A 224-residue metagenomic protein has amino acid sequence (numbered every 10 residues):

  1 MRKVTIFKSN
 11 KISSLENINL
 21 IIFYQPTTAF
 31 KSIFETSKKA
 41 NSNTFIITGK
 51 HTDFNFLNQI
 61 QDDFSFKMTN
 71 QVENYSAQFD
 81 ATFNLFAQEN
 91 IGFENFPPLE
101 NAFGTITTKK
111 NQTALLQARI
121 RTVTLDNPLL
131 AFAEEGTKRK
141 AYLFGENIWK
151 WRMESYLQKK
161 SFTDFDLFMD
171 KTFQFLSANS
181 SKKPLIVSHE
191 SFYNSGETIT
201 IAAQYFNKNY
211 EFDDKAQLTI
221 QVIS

Functional and structural regions predicted by a protein language model:
M1-S177: Acidic, S/T/G-rich, low-cysteine, solvent-exposed domains in lumenal/extracellular/periplasmic regions of secretory
F96, Q117, A202-Q204, Q221: Residue-level recognition of well-ordered beta-strand positions that form the cores of beta-sheet-rich folds across
T108, Y193-N194, F212: Hydrophobic beta-strand core residues of beta-sandwich domains
Y142, T200-A202, T219: Beta-strand secondary-structure signal
V187-Y193: Short beta-strand segments of immunoglobulin-like
S195-K208: Beta-strand-rich structural segments
N207-K215: A short beta-turn/strand-edge loop motif at beta-sheet boundaries
L218-S224: Short amphipathic beta-strand segments in non-cytosolic proteins
